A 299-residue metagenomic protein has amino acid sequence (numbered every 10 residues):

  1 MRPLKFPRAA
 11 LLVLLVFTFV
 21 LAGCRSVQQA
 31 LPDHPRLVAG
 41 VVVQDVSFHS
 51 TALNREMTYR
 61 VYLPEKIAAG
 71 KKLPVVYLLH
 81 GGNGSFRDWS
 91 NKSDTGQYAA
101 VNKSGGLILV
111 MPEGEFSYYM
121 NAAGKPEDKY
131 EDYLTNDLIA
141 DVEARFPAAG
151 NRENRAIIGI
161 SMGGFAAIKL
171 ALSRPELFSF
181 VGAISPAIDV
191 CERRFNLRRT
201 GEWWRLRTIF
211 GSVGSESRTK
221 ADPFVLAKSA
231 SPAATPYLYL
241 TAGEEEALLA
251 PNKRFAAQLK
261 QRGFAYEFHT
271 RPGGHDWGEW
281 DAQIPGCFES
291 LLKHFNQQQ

Functional and structural regions predicted by a protein language model:
R2-L11: Bacterial N-terminal signal peptides that target proteins for export
F6, F17-F19: Aromatic (phenylalanine/tyrosine) cluster motif
L21-G23: C-terminal motif of bacterial Sec signal peptides marking the signal peptidase cleavage site
R25-Q299: Non-catalytic cap/lid and distal C-terminal segments of serine-dependent acyl enzymes
